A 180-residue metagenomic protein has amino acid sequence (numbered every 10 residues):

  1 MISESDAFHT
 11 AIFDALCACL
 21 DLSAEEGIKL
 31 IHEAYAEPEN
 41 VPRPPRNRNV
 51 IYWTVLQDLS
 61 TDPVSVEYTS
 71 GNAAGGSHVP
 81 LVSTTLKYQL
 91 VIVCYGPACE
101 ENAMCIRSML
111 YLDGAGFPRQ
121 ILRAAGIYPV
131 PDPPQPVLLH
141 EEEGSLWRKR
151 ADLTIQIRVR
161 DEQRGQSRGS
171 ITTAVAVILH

Functional and structural regions predicted by a protein language model:
M1-G76, V175, L179-H180: Small/polar-rich, solvent-exposed N-terminal microdomains that initiate assembly or binding
S3-A7, G96-E101: Soluble non-cytosolic domains of exported or imported proteins
A11-A15, E101, C105, M109: Long, highly charged amphipathic alpha-helices
I51-T54, L59-D62, K87, V91-C99: Short, well-structured hydrophobic secondary-structure segments
G75-L81, E142: Short beta-strand/turn micro-motifs at beta-sheet edges
V82-A98, I106, R148-V159: Oligomerization/assembly interface segments of phage tail-like spikes and tubes
E101, Y111-E162: Acidic-leaning, charged glycine-interspersed low-complexity segments
D161-H180: Mixed-charge, glycine-accented linear interaction segment located at domain edges/termini
